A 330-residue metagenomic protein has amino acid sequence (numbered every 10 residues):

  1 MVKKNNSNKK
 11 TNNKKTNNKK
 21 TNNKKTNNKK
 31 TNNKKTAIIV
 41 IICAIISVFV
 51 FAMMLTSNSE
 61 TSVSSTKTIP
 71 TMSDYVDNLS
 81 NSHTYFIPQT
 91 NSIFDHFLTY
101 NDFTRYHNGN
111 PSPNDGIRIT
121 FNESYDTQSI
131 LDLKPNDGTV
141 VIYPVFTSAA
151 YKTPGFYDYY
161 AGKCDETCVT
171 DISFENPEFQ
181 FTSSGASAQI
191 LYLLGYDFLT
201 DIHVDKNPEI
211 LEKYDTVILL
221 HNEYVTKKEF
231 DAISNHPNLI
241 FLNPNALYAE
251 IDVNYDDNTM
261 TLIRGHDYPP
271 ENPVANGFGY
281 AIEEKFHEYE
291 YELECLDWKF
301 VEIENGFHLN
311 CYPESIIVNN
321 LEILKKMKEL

Functional and structural regions predicted by a protein language model:
M1-N33: N-terminal Lys/Arg-rich, disordered targeting/topogenic segments
K29-A44, M54: N-terminal Sec-pathway targeting helices
I45-F51, D137-V140: Transmembrane alpha-helices
T56-S73: Ser/Thr/Pro/Gly-rich low-complexity linker/stalk segments immediately outside membranes or between
I69-E209, E284-E288, E292-L330: Aromatic-Pro/Gly-enriched surface loop or interdomain linker that acts as a lid/target-recognition segment
Y75, F94, V141-F146, L220-H221 (+3 more regions): Intrinsic-disorder/low-complexity accessory segments
P177-V253: Helical hinge/lid and interdomain linker segments adjacent to catalytic or ligand-binding clefts that mediate domain
E223-G306: A glycine-rich, often tryptophan-bearing local segment used as a flexible ligand/cofactor-contacting loop or short
